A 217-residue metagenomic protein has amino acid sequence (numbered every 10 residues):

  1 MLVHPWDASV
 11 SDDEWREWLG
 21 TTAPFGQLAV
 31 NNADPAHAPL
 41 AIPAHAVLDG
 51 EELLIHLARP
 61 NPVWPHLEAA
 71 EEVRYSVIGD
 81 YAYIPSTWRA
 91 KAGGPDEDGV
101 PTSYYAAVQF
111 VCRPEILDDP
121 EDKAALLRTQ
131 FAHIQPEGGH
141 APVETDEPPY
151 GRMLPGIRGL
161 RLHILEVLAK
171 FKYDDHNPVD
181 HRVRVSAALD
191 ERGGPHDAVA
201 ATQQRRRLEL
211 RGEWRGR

Functional and structural regions predicted by a protein language model:
M1-L54: An N-terminal domain-cap segment
R16-L19, V63-L67, Y150-P155: A general structural signal for short secondary-structure junctions and capping/turn motifs
T21-A23, P39-A41, L48-G50, E68-E72 (+3 more regions): Short connector loops at helix/strand junctions that flank enzyme active sites, especially segments positioning acidic
Q27, L54, R74, V111 (+1 more regions): Beta-strand secondary-structure signal
A29-A36, P43-A44, V63-W64, D96-G99 (+1 more regions): Catalytic micro-motifs at enzyme active sites that drive phosphoryl/nucleotidyl and oxygen chemistry
A33-A38, A46-L54, R59-P62, V73 (+2 more regions): Short, charged/polar surface micro-motifs in flexible loops or helix N-caps
R59-L126: Short, structured beta-strand-loop surface elements
E115-R217: C-terminal edge-of-domain segments
